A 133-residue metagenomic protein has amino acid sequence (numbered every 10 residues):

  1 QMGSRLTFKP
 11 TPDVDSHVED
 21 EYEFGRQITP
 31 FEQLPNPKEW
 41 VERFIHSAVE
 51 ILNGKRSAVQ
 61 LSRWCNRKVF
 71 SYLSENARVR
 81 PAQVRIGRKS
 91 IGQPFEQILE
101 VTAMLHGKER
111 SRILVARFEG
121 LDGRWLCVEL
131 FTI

Functional and structural regions predicted by a protein language model:
Q1-K38, R78-I98, L105-G107, S111-I113 (+1 more regions): Juxtamembrane and targeting peptides
F24-R80: Core segments of small alpha/beta cavity-forming domains
F70, I98-L99: Short amphipathic alpha-helical surface patches that serve as generic macromolecular interface elements
